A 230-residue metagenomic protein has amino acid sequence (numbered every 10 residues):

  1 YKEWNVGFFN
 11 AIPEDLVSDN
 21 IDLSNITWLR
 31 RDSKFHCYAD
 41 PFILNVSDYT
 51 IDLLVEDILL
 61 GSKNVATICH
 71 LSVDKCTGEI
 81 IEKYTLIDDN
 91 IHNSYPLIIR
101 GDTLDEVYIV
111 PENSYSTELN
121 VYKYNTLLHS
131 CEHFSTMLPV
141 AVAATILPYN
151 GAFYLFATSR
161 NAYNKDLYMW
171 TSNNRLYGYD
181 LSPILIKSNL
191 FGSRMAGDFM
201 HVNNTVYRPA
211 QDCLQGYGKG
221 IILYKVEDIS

Functional and structural regions predicted by a protein language model:
Y1-S230: Carbohydrate-active catalytic/glycan-binding domains of CAZyme proteins, especially the secreted or lumenal ectodomains
